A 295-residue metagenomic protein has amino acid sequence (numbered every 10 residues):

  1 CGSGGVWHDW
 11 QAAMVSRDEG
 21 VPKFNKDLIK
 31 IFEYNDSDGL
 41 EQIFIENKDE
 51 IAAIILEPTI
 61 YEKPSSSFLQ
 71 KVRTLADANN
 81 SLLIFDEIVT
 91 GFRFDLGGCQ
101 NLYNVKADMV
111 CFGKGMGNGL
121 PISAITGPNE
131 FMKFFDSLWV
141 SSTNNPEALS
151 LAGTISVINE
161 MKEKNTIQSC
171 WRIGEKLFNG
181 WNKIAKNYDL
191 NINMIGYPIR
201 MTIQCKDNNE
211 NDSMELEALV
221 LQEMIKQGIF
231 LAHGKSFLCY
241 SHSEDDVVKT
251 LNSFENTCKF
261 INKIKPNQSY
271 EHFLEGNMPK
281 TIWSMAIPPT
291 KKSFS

Functional and structural regions predicted by a protein language model:
C1-A52, E175-F178: PLP-dependent aspartate aminotransferase-fold enzymes
G39-I43, L56-L82: Active-site core of PLP-dependent enzymes with the aminotransferase class I/II
E41, S137-E147: A short glycine-threonine-serine/GTX helix/turn-capping micro-motif
A78-N80, Y188, Q227: Helix C-cap/helix->beta junction micro-motif
Y103-F135, P146-G153: Active-site PLP attachment segment
L149-Q168, K206-N208, S241-D245: Amphipathic alpha-helix from the class-I
K162-K164, E223-S295: PLP-dependent enzyme catalytic core of the Aspartate aminotransferase-like
G174-F178, A185-L221, H272-K291: Conserved PLP-binding catalytic core of the aspartate aminotransferase-like
